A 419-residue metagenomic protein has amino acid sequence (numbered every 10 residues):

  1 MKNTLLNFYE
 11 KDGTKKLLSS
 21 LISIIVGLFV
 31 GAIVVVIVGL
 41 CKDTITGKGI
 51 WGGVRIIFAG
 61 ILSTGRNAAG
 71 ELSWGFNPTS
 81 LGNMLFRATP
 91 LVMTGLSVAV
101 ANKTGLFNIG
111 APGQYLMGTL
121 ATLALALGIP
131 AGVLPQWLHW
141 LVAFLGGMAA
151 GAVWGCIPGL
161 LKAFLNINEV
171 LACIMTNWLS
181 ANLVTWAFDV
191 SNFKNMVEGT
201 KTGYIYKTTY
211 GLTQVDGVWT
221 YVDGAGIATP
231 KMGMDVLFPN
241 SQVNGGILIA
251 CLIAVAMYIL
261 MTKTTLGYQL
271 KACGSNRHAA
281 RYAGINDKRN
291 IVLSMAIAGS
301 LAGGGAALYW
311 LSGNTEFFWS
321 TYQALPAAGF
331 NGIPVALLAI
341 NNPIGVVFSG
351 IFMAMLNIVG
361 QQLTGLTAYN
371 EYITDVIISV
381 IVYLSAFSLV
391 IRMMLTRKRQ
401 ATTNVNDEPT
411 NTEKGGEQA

Functional and structural regions predicted by a protein language model:
M1-G27, A32, V36-I37, S275 (+2 more regions): Cytosolic-side transmembrane-helix boundaries in multi-pass membrane proteins
S19-V36, L91-V98, T119-L125, G147-V153 (+7 more regions): Hydrophobic core segments of alpha-helical transmembrane domains in multi-pass membrane transport and ion-translocation
A32-R66, F193-T208: Interfacial/capping segments of alpha-helical transmembrane domains
V35-L40, A59-I129, F144-M148, A152-V170 (+3 more regions): Single transmembrane alpha-helix segments in multi-pass membrane proteins
I45-V92, V218-P239: Interfacial loop/helix-cap signal at membrane boundaries in integral membrane proteins
N177-K263, K414-G416: Transmembrane helix-bundle core of multi-pass membrane transporters and related energy-transducing complexes
N240-E316, I344: Helix-loop-helix "hairpin" substructures at the membrane interface of multi-pass membrane proteins
A296-S379: Transmembrane alpha-helical segments in multi-pass inner-membrane proteins
